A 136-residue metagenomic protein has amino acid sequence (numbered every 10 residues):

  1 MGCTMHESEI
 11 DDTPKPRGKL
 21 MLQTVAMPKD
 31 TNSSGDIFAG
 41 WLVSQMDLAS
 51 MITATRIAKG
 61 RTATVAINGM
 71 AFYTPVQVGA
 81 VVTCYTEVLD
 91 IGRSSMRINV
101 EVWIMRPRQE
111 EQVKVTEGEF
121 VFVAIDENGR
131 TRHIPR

Functional and structural regions predicted by a protein language model:
C3, E7-L22, Q77-V78, L89-R136: HotDog/MaoC-like acyl-thioester-processing domains
R17, I37, L48-Y85, L89-I91 (+2 more regions): Hydrophobic beta-strand-centered segment that forms part of the acyl-chain substrate-binding groove
L22-T24, P28: A positional/architectural concept
K29, S33-S34, Y73, Q112 (+1 more regions): N-terminal hydrophobic or amphipathic segments with adjacent small-residue motifs that include Sec signal peptides
T31-S44: A conserved, well-ordered hydrophobic junction motif at loop->secondary-structure transitions
